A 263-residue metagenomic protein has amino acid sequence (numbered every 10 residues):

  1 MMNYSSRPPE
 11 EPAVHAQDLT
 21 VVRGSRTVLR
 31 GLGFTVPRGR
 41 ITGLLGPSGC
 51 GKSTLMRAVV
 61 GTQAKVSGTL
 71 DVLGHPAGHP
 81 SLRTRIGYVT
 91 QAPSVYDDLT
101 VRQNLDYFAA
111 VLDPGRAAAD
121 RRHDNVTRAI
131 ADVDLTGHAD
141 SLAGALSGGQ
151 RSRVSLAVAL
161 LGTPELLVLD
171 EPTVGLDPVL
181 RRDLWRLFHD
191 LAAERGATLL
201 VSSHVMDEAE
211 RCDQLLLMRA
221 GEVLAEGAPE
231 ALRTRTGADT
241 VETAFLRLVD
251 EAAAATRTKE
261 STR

Functional and structural regions predicted by a protein language model:
V60: Helix-to-loop junction immediately C-terminal to a conserved catalytic motif
K65-L82: Conserved ABC transporter NBD signature motif
D98, L142-L146: Conserved ABC ATPase signature
D106, A110-D113, A118-H138: Conserved ABC ATPase "signature" region
L167-E171: Catalytic Walker B motif of ABC-type/P-loop ATPase nucleotide-binding domains
E226-G227: ABC ATPase "signature
